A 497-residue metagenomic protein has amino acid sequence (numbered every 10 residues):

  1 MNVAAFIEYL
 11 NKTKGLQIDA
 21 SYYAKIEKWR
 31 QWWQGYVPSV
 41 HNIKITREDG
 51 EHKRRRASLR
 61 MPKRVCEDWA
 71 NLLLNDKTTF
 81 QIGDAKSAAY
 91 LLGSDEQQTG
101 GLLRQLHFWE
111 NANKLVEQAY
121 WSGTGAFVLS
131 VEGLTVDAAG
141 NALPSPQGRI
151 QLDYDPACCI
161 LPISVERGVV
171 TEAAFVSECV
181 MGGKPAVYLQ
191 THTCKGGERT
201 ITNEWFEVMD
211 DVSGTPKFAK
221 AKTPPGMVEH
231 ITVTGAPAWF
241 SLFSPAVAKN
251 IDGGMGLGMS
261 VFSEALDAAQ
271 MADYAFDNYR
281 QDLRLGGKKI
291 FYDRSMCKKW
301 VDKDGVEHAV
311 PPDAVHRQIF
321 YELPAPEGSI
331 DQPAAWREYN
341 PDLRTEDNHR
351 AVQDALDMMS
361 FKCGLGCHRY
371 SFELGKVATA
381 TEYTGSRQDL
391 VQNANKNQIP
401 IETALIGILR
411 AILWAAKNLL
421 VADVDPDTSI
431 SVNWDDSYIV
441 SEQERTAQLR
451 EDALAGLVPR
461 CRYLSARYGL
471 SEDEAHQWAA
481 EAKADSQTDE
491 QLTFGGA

Functional and structural regions predicted by a protein language model:
M1-T171, F494-A497: Extended, helix-rich architectural segments
E27, K44, G50, E132 (+6 more regions): Charge-rich, acidic-biased intrinsically disordered regions
Y90-G93, Q98, W300, P324-E444 (+3 more regions): Surface-exposed loop-to-helix/strand elements on domain peripheries
L115-V116, L129-S130, L283-F291, R369-L374 (+4 more regions): Short coil/turn segments at secondary-structure boundaries
W121, A126-M259: Extended, regular secondary-structure scaffolds
T223-G385: Extended, charged amphipathic alpha-helical segments
Q448-A497: Activation/maturation switch segments at domain boundaries
